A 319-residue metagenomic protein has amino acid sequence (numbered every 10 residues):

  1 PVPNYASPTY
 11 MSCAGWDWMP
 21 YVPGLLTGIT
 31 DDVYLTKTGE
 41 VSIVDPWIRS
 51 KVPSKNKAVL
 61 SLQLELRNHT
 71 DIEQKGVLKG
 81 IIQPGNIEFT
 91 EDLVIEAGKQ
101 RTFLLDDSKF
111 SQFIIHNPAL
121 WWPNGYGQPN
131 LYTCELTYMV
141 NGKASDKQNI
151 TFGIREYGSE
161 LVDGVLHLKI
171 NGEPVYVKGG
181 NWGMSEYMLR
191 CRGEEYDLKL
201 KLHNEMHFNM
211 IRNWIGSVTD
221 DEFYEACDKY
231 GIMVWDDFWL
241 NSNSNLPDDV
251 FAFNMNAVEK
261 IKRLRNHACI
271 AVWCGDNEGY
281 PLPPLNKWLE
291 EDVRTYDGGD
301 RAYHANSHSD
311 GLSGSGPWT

Functional and structural regions predicted by a protein language model:
P1-M210, W214, V218, K229: Secreted/periplasmic carbohydrate-active enzymes, especially glycoside hydrolases
M210-T319: Substrate-binding/catalytic cleft of secreted carbohydrate-active enzymes, primarily glycoside hydrolases
